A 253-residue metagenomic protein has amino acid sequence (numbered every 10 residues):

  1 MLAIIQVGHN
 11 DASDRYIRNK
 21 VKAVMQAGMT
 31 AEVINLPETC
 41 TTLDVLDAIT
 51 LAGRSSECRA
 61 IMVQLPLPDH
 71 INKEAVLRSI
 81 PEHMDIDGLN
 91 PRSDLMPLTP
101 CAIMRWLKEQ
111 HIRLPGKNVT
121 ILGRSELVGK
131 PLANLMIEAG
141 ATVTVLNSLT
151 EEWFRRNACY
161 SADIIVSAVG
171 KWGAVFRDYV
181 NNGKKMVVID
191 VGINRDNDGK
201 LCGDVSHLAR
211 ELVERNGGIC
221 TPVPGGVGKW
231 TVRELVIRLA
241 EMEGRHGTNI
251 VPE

Functional and structural regions predicted by a protein language model:
M1-L2, F176, N249-E253: Flexible, glycine/charged-enriched surface loops at secondary-structure junctions
L2, V24-E38, V143-L146: Short beta-strand elements in bilobed, periplasmic/extracellular small-molecule ligand-binding domains
V7-V21, P97-V191, D196, K200-G217: Glycine-rich phosphate/diphosphate-binding loop of Rossmann-like nucleotide-binding domains
D14, T39-L46, H70, P97-C101 (+2 more regions): Electropositive phosphate-/nucleotide-binding environments in soluble metabolic enzymes
D44-S56: Short, well-structured alpha-helical segments in soluble
E57-C58, A162: Short, high-confidence coil segments that cap the C-terminus of an alpha-helix and link into the following beta-strand
A60-L114, N118, R156, G173: Anion-binding alpha/beta catalytic cores of soluble intermediary-metabolism enzymes, centered on
K73-D87, G183, I189-I250: Rossmann-fold NAD(P)-binding glycine/threonine-rich loop
